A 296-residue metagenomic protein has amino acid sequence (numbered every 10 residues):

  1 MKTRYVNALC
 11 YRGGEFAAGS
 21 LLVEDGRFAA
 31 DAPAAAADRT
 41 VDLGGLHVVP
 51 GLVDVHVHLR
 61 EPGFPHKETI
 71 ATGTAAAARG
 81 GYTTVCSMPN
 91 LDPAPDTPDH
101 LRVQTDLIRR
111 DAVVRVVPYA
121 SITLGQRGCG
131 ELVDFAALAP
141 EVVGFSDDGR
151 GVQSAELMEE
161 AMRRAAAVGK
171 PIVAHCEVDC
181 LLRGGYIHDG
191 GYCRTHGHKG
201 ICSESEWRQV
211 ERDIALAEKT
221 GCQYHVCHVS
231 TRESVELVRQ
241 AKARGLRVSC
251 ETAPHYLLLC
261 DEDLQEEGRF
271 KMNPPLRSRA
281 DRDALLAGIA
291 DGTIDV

Functional and structural regions predicted by a protein language model:
M1-A36: N-terminal metal-binding scaffold of metallo-dependent hydrolase/deaminase domains
A8, L21, G26, G45 (+8 more regions): Divalent metal-coordination and catalytic microenvironments
A34-V48: Active-site metal-binding motif and surrounding structural segment of the metallo-beta-lactamase
L46-D111: Metal-associated gating/positioning segment near the N- to mid-region
V55-E68, P89-L91, V117-G130, G149 (+2 more regions): Active-site mouth loops of central-metabolism enzymes
Y82-T84, V114, V143, D295: Short acidic/polar active-site loop segments enriched in Thr and Asp
P98-R115, R164-A174: Alpha-helix-loop-beta-strand connector modules within alpha/beta enzyme cores
G130-V296: Histidine/acidic residue-rich metal-binding segments in metalloenzymes
